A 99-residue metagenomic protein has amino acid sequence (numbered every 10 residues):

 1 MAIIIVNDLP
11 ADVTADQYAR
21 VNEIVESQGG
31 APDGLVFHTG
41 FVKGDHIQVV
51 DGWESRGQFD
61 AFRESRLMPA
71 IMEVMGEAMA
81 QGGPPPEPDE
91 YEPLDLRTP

Functional and structural regions predicted by a protein language model:
M1-P69, A78-P99: Short S/T/G/P-rich N-terminal loop/turn motif that feeds into the first structured element of a domain
E73-M75: Amphipathic alpha-helical coiled-coil segments
